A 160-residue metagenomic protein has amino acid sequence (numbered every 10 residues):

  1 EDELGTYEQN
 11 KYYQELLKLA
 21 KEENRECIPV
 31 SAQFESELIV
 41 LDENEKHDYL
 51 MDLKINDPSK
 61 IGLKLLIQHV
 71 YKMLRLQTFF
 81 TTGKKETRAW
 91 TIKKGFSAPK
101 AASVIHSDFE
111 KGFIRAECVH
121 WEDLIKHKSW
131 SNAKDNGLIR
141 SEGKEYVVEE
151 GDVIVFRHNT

Functional and structural regions predicted by a protein language model:
E1-E150, R157-N159: C-terminal-of-GTPase-core extension/linker across diverse P-loop GTPases
